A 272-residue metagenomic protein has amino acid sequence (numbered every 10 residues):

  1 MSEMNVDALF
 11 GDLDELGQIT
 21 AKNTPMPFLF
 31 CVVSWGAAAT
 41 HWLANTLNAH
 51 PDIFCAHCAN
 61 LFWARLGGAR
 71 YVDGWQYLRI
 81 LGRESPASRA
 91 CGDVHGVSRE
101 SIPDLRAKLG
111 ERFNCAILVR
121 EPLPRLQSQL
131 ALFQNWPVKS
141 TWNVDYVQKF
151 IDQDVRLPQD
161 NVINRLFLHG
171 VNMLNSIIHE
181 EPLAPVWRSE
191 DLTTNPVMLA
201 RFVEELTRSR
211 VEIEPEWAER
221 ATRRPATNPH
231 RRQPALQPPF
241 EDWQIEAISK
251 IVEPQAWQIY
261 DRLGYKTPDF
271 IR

Functional and structural regions predicted by a protein language model:
M1-P25, V162-I163, V171, N175-H179 (+2 more regions): PAPS-dependent sulfotransferases, especially Golgi type II membrane carbohydrate sulfotransferases
M1-R89: PAPS-dependent sulfotransferase catalytic core
A38-A44, F62-R65, R99-S101, L123-S128 (+1 more regions): Short catalytic/ligand-binding loop motif for oxyanion handling, primarily in non-cytosolic enzymes, centered on
L66-R70, L105, Q127-A131, P137-V138 (+1 more regions): Short aromatic-enriched loop/helix-cap "lid" or pocket-rim segments at secondary-structure transitions that line
Q76-R79, W136-R201, E205, K250: PAPS-dependent sulfotransferase catalytic domain
S85-D104: Glycine-rich phosphate-binding loop used to anchor ATP phosphates in small-molecule kinases, encompassing both
S101-K108, S176: A short acidic, amphipathic alpha-helical/loop segment
L109-L132: Conserved phosphate-donor/acceptor-positioning beta-strand/loop module used by diverse small-molecule
